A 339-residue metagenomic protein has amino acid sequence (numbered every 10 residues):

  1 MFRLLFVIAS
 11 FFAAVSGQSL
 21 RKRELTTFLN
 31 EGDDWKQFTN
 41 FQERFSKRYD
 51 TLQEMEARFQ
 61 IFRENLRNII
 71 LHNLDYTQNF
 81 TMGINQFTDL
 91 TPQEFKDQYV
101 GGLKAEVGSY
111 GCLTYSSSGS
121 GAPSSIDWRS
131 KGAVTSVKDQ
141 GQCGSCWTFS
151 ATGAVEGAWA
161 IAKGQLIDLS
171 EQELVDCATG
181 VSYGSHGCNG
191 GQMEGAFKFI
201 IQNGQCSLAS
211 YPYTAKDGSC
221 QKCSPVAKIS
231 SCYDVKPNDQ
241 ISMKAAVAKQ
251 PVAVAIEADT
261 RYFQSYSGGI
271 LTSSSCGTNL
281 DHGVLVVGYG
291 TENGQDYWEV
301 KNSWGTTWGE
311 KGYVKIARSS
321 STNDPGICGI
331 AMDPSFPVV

Functional and structural regions predicted by a protein language model:
F2-I8, A14-V339: Catalytic-core signature of thiol
